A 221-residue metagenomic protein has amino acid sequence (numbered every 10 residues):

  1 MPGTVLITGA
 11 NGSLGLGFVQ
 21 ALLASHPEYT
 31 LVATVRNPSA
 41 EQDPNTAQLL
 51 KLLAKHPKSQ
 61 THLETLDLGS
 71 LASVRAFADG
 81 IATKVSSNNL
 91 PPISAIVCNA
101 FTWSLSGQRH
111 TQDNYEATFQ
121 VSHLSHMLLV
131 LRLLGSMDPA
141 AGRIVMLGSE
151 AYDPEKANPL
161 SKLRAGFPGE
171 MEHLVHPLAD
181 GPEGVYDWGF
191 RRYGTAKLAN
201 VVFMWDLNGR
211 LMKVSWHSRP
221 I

Functional and structural regions predicted by a protein language model:
P2-P220: Rossmann-fold NAD(P)H-dependent dehydrogenase/reductase core
